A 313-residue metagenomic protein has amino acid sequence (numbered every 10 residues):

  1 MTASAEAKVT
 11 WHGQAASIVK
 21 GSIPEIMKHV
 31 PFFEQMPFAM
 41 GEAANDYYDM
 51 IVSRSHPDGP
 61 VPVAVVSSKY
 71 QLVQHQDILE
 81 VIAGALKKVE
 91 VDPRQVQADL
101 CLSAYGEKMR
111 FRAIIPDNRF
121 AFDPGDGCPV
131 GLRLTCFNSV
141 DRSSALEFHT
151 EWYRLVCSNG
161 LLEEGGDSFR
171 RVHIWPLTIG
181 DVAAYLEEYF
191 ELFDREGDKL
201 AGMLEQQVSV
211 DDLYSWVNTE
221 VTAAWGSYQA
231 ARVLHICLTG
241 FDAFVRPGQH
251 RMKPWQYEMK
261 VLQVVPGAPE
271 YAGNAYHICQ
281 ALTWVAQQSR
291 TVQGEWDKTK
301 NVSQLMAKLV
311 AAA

Functional and structural regions predicted by a protein language model:
M1-F38, L100-C101, I114-A313: Intrinsically disordered, low-complexity regions enriched in serine/threonine
M1-V81: Feature for intrinsically disordered/low-complexity regulatory segments and propeptides
V65, V73, I78, A83 (+4 more regions): Structured alpha/beta or helical-core interaction and ligand-binding surfaces enriched in interleaved
H75, L79, G106-K108, P129: A general secondary-structure signal for short beta-strands and their flanking turns/coil in non-transmembrane regions
K87-D117: A short acidic/basic microdomain associated with nuclease active sites
